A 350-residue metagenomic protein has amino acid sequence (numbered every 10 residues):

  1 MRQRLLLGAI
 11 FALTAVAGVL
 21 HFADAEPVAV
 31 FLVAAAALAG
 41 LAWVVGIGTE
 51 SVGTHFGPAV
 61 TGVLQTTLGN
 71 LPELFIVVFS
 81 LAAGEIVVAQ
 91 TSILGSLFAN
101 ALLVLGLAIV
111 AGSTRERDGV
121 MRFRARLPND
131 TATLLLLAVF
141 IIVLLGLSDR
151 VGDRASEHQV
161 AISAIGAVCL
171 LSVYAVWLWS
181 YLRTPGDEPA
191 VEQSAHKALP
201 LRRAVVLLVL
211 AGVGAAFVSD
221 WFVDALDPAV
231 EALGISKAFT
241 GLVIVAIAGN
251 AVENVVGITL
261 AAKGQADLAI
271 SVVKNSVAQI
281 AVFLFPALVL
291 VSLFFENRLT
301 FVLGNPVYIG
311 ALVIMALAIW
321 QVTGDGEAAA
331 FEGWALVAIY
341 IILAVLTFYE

Functional and structural regions predicted by a protein language model:
M1-I47, A101-D224, L233, L303 (+1 more regions): Alpha-helical transmembrane bundles of multi-pass secondary active transporters
P27-W43, F56-T67, A229, L233-V243: Loop-to-helix transition at the N-terminal end of transmembrane alpha-helices
G48-S51, H55, S113, A225-A229 (+1 more regions): Membrane-spanning helices that line or support transport/gating and their immediate boundary helices in channels
V52, F98, Y174, V230 (+2 more regions): Residue-level signature of catalytic and energy-coupling elements of molecular machines, predominantly ATP/GTP-dependent
F56-T66, V87-L94, G119-A132, V160 (+5 more regions): The feature identifies polytopic integral membrane transport proteins across all domains of life
T61-G112, T240-N297: Helix-loop-helix junctions within the multi-pass membrane cores of secondary transporters/permeases
L81-V87, R154-A155, A229-G234, R298: Membrane-interface interhelical loops and short amphipathic "cap" helices that link adjacent transmembrane segments
G214-V252, V256: Long, well-ordered mid-to-C-terminal structural blocks that present hydrophobic/aromatic surfaces
